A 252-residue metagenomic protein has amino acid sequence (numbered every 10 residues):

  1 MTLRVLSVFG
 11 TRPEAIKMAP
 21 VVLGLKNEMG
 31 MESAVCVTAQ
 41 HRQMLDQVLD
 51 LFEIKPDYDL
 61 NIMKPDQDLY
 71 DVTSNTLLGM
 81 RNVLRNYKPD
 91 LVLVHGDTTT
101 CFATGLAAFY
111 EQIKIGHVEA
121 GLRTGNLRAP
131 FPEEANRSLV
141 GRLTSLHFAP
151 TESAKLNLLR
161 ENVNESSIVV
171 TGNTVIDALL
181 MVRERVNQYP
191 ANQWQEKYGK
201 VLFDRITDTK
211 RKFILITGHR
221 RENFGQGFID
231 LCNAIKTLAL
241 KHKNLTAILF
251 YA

Functional and structural regions predicted by a protein language model:
T2-V37, A239: N-terminal phosphate-binding or glycine-rich loops at protein starts, especially the Walker A/P-loop of NTPases
L6-F9, A15-G24, V48, I62-E165: Active-site and donor-binding regions of nucleotide-sugar-utilizing enzymes
S7, V35-V37, H117, V170 (+2 more regions): Structural beta-sheet core signal
G10-T11, V37-Q40, A120, N173 (+1 more regions): Cofactor-binding loop segments of dinucleotide-utilizing enzymes, especially the Rossmann-like FAD- and NAD(P)+-binding
M29-N75, G79: Conserved nucleotide-sugar phosphate-binding/catalytic loop shared by glycosyltransferases and other
G30-E32, C232, K236-A252: A conserved nucleotide-sugar
T38, R42-Q43, L143-D230: A nucleotide-sugar donor-handling region in carbohydrate enzymes
P130-A135, F228-A234: Charged helix-capping and loop-helix junction motifs
